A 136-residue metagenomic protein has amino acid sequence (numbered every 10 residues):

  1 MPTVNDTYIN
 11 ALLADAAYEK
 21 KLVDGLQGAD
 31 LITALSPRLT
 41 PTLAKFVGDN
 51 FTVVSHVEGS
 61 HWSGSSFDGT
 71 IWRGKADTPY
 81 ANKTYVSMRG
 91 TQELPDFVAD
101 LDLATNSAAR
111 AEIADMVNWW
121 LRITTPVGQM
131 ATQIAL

Functional and structural regions predicted by a protein language model:
M1-P41: N-terminal low-complexity, Ser/Thr- and acidic-residue-enriched intrinsically disordered segments
R38-A135: A conserved cap/lid and substrate-binding interface adjacent to the catalytic center of lipid-processing enzymes
